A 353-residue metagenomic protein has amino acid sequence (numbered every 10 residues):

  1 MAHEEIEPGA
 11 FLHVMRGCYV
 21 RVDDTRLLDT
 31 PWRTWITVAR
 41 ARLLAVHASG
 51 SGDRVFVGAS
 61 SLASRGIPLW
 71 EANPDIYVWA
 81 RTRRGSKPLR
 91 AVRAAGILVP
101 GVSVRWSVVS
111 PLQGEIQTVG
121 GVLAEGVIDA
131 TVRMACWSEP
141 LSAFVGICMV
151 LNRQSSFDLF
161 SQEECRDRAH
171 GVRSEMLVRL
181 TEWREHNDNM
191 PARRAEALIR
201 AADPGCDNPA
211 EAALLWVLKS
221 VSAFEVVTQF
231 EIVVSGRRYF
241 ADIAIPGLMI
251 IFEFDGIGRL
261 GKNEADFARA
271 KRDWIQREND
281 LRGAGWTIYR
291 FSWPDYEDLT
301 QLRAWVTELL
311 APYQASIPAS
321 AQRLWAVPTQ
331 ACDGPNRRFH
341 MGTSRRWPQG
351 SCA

Functional and structural regions predicted by a protein language model:
M1-N189, A311, A315-A353: Short gly/ser-rich loop at a beta-strand->alpha-helix junction or flexible surface loop bordering the NTP-binding
R166-A353: Surface segments flanking catalytic/ligand-binding clefts of nucleic-acid enzymes
